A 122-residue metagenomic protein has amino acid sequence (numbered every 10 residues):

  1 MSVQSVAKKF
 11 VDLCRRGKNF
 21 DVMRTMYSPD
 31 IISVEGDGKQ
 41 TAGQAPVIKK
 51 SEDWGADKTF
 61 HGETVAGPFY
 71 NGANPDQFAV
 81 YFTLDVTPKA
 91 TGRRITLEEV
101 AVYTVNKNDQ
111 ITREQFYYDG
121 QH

Functional and structural regions predicted by a protein language model:
M1-K18, M26: Short, aromatic-enriched amphipathic alpha-helices that serve as compact interaction elements
S5, F20-F78: A solvent-exposed, acidic/Ser-Thr-rich amphipathic alpha-helical stretch
I32, R93, D109-Q110: Residue-level signal for well-ordered, solvent-exposed loop/turn and beta-edge residues enriched in charged/polar side
G36, A90, K107: Short, ordered coil/turn segments that flank beta-strands lining enzyme active or ligand-binding pockets
G62-T64, Y81, I95-A101: Short, surface-exposed coil-to-beta transition loops
Y81-T87: Generic short beta-strand segments
E98-H122: Short beta-strand edge/turn micro-motifs at domain boundaries
